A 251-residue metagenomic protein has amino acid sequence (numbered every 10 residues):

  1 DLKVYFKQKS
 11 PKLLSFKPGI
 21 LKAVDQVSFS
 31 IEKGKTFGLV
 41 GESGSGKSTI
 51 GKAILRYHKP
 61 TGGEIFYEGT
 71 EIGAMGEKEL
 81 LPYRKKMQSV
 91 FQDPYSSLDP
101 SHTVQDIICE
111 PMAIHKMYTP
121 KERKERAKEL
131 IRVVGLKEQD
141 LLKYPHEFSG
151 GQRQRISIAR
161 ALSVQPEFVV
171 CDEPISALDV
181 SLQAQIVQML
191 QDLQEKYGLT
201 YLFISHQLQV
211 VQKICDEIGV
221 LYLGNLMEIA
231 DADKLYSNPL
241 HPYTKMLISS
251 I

Functional and structural regions predicted by a protein language model:
L13-K17, I72-Q88, I114, K234-P239: ABC ATPase NBD coupling module
V40-G41: The feature captures the beta-strand-to-loop junction immediately N-terminal to the Walker
G63-E71: Conserved ABC transporter NBD signature motif
E71, E122-Q139, I248-S249: Conserved ABC ATPase "signature" region
Y144-F148, Q152: Conserved ABC ATPase signature
S163-E167: A short, proline-enriched helix->beta-strand linker immediately N-terminal to the Walker B motif in ABC-type P-loop
P174, L178, L182-I251: P-loop NTP-binding/switch modules centered on Walker-like glycine-rich loops
